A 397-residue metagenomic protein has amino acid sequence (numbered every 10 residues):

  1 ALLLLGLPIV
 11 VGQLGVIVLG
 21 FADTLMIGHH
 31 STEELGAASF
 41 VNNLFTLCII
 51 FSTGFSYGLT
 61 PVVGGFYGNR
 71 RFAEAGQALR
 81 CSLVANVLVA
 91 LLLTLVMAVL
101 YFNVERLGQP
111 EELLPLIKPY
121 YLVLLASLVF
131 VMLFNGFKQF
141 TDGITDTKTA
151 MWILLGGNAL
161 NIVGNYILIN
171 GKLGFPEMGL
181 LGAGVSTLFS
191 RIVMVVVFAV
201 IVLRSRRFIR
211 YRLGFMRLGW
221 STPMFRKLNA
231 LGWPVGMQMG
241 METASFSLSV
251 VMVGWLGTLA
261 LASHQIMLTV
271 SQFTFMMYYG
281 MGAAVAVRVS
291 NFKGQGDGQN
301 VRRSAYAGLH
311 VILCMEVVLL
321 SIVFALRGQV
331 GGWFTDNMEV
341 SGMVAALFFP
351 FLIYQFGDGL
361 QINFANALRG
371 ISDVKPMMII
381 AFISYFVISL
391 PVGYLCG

Functional and structural regions predicted by a protein language model:
A1-G6, V63-V129, F175-W233, V289-Y354 (+1 more regions): Short alpha-helical transmembrane segments in multi-pass integral membrane proteins
A1-L25, H29-H30, T46-G58, V62 (+5 more regions): N-terminal transmembrane alpha-helices
L4-D23, V123, F134, G157 (+5 more regions): Transmembrane helical elements of multi-pass membrane transporters/channels
L7, V11, V41-L44, V84-L88 (+14 more regions): Hydrophobic residues within alpha-helical transmembrane segments of multi-pass solute transporters/permease subunits
L14, V18-G36, V104-E111, I167-M178 (+3 more regions): Helix-terminus/linker motif at the lipid-water interface of multi-pass membrane proteins
T32-N43, I117, Y121, G184 (+2 more regions): Small-residue hotspots at the loop-to-helix junctions and early N-terminal turns of transmembrane alpha-helices
L35-A98, V131-A150, V250, S263-R327 (+2 more regions): Small-residue-rich hydrophobic transmembrane alpha-helices
M97, T149-M178, I192-I201, L319-V323 (+1 more regions): Alpha-helical transmembrane segments of multi-pass membrane transporters and transport-associated inner-membrane enzymes
